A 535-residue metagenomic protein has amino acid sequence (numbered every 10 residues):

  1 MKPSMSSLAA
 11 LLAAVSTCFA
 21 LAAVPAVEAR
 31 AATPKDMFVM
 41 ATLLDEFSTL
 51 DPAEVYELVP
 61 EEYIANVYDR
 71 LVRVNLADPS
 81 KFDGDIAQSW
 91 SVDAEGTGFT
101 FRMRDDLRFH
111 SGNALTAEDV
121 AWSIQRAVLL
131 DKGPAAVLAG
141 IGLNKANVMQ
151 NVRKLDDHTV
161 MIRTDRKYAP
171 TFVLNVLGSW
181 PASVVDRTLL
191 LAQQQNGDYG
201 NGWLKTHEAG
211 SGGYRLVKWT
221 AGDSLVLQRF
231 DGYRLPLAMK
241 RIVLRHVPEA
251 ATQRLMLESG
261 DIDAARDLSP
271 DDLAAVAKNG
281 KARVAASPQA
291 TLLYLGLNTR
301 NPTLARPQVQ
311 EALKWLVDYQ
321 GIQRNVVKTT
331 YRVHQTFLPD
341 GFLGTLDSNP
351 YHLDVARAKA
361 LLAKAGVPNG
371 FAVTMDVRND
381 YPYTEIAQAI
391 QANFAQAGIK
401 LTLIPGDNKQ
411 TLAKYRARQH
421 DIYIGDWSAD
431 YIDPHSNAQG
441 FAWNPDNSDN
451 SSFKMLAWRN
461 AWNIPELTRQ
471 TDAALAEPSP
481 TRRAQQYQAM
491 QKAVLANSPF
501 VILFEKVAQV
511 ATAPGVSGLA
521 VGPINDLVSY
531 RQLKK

Functional and structural regions predicted by a protein language model:
P34-L44, Q88, G98-T100, V120-I124 (+8 more regions): Short, well-ordered beta-strand elements
V39, T116-Q125, D157-R163, K167 (+7 more regions): Alpha-helical secondary-structure segments
A41-A94, Q125, H207-G213: N-terminal lobe/hinge region of extracytoplasmic solute-binding protein
V59, T220, L316-L346, N379-Q391 (+1 more regions): Detector for C-terminal structural segments
L76, G178-L237, V355-A356, A360: Gly/Pro-rich hinge or "lid" segments in bacterial periplasmic/extracellular proteins
S89-P134, L155, M161-R163, Q253-M256 (+1 more regions): Aromatic- and charge-enriched surface segment that lines or borders ligand/interaction sites
R102, A139-A192: Surface-exposed binding/hinge segments that line and control ligand-binding clefts or catalytic entry sites
G202, R229-A275, Q391, K400-T402: Ligand-site clamp/hinge motif
